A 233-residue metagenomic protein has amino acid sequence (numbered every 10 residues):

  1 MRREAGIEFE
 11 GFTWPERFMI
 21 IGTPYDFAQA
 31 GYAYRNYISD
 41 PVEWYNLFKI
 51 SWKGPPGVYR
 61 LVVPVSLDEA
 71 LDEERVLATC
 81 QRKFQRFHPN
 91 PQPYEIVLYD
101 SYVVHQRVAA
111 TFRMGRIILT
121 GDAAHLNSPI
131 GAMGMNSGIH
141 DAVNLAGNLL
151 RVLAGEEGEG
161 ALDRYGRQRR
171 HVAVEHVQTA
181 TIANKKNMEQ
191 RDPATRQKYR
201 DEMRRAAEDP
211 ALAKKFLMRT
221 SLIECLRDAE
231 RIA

Functional and structural regions predicted by a protein language model:
M1-A233: Core Rossmann-like FAD-binding/catalytic domain of the broad FAD-dependent monooxygenase superfamily
